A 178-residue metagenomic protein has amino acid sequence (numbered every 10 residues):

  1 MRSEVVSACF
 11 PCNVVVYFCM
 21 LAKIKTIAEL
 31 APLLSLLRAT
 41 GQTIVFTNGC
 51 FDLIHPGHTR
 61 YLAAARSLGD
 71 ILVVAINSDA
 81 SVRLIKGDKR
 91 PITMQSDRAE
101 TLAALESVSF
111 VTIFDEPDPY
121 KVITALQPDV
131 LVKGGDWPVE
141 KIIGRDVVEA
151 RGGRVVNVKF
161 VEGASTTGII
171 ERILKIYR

Functional and structural regions predicted by a protein language model:
M1-R2, S7-P11: Short, low-complexity, charge-dense intrinsically disordered segments
N13-R178: Nucleotidyltransferase catalytic core that binds NTPs
